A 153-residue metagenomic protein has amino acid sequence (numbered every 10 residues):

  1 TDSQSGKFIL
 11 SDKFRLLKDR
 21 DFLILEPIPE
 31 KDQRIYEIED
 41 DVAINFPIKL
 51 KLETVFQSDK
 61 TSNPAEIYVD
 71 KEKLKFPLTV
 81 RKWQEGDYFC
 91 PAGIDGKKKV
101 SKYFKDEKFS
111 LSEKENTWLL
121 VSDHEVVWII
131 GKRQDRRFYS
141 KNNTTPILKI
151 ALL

Functional and structural regions predicted by a protein language model:
T1-L153: AMP-forming adenylation/ATP pyrophosphatase catalytic core
